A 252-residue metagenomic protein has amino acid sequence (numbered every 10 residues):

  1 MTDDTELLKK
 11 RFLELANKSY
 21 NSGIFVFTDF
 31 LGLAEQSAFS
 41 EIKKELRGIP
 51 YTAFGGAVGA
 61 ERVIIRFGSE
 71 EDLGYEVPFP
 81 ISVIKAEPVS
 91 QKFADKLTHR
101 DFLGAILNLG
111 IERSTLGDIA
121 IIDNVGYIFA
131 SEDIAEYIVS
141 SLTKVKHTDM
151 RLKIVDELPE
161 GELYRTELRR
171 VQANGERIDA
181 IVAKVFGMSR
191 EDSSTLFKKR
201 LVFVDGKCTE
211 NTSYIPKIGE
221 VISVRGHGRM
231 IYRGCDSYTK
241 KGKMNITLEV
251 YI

Functional and structural regions predicted by a protein language model:
M1-D179, V185, C208, V221 (+1 more regions): Ferredoxin-like alpha/beta domains used as RNA- or RNAP-binding modules
G175-G226: Basic (Lys/Arg-enriched) interaction patch that binds polyanionic ligands
